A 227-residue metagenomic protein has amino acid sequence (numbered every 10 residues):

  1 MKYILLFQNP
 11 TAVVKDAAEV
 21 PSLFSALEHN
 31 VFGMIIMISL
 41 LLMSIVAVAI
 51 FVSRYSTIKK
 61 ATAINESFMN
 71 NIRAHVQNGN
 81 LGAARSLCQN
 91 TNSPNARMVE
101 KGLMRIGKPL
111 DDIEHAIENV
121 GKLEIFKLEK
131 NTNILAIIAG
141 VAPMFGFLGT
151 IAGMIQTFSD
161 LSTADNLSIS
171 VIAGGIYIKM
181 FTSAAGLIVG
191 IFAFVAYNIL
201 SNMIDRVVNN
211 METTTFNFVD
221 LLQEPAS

Functional and structural regions predicted by a protein language model:
K2, L6-S67, I72, L200: Hydrophobic membrane-targeting segments
F24-I36, E118-A139, I169-F181: Alpha-helical membrane-interface segments at transmembrane helix boundaries
N30, M34, V48, A84 (+4 more regions): Residue-level signature of catalytic and energy-coupling elements of molecular machines, predominantly ATP/GTP-dependent
I35, S39-V52, I138, A142-L148 (+1 more regions): Lipid-exposed faces of alpha-helical membrane segments in multi-pass integral membrane proteins
M37, S170-S201: Pore-lining and gate-forming transmembrane alpha-helices of multi-pass membrane transport proteins
T62-L148, A152-L167, V195-S227: Predominantly long cytosolic amphipathic alpha-helical stalk/bundle segments
